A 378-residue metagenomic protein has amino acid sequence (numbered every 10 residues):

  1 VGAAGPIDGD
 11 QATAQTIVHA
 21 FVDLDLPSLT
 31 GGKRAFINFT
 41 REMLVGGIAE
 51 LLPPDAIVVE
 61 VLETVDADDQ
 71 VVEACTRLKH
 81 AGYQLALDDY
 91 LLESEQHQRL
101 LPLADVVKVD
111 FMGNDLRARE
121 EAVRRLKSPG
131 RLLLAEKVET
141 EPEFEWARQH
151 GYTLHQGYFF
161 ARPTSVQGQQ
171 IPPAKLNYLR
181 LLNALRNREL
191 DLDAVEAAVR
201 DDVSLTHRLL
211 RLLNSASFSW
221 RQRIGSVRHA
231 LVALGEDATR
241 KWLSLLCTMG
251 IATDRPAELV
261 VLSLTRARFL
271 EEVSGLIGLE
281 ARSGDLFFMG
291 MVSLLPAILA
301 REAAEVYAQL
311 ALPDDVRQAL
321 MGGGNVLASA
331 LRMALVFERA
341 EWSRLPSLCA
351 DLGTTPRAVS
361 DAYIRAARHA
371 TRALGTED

Functional and structural regions predicted by a protein language model:
V1-A56, E63-D66, Q70, R77 (+3 more regions): Bacterial c-di-GMP phosphodiesterase EAL domain
P6-Q11, L29-K33, L78-A81, D105 (+4 more regions): N-terminal start-of-chain detector that recognizes signal peptides and the immediate post-cleavage beginning
I7, V109, L133, K137 (+3 more regions): Short, flexible active-site loop motifs that bind/organize anionic cofactors or intermediates
A12-T13, E141-D378: Conserved alpha-helical "signature site" that marks functionally important helical segments or helix/loop junctions
A14, V18, D68, V72 (+3 more regions): Short, well-ordered alpha-helical scaffold segments within catalytic/effector domains
I48-A161, R282-D285, M289: The catalytic core of metal-dependent phosphodiesterases that act on cyclic dinucleotides
